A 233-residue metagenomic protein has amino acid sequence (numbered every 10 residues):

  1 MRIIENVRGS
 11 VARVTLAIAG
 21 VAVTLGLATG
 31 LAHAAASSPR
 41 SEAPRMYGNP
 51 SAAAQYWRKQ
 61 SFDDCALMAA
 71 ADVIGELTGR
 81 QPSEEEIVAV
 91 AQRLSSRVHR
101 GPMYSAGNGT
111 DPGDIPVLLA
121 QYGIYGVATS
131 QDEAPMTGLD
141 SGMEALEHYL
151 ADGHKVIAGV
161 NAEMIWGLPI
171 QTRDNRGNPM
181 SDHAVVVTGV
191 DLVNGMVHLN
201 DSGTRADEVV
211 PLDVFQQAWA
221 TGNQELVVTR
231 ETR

Functional and structural regions predicted by a protein language model:
R2-V117, Q121, M164, P169-Q171 (+3 more regions): Active-site-adjacent structural segments surrounding the nucleophilic cysteine of cysteine proteases and isopeptidases
D64-L67, V127-T129, V156-G159, V186 (+2 more regions): Structural recognition of the beta-strand scaffold that forms the well-ordered cores of secreted hydrolase catalytic
A70, V90, T129-A134, G159-E163 (+2 more regions): Active-site-proximal beta-strand/loop segments in catalytic clefts of secreted hydrolases
R100-Y104, V127-P135: Surface-exposed cleft-lining segments at the edges of enzyme active sites
T110-Q131, L139, M143, A151: Mid-length scaffold segments of soluble, non-membrane domains
A134-G138, R233: A short acidic, often aromatic-flanked loop/helix-cap motif at beta-alpha or helix-coil junctions that lines enzyme
G138-H198: Active-site-adjacent substructure of cysteine-protease-like catalytic cores
I170-P179, V186-R233: Noncatalytic regulatory segments and standalone regulatory/sensor domains
